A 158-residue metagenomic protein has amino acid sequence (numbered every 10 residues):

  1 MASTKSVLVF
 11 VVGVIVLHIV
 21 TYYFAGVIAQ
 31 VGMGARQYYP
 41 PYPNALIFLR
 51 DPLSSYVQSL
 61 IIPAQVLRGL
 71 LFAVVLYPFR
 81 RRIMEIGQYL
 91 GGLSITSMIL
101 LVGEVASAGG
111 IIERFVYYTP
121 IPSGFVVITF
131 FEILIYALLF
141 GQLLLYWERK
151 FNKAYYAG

Functional and structural regions predicted by a protein language model:
M1-G158: Juxtamembrane/disordered regions of integral membrane proteins
